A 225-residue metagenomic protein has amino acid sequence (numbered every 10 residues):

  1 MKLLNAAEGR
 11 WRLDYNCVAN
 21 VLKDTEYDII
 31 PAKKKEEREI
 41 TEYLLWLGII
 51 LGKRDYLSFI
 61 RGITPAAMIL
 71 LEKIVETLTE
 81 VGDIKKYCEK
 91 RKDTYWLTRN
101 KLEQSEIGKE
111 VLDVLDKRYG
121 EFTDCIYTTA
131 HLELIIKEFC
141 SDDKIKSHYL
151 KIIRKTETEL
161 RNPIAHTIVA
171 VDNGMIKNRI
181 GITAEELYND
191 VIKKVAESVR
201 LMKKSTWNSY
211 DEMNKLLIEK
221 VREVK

Functional and structural regions predicted by a protein language model:
M1-Y56: Charged alpha-helical initiation segments
D14-N16, T25-E26, E106-E110, V114 (+4 more regions): Charged, helix-rich terminal subdomains or tails
K33-T129: Amphipathic alpha-helical interface elements
L78, D124-C125, T129-F139, E159-L160: Regulatory/sensor and coupling segments of signal-transduction and defense proteins
K137-E212: Charge-enriched, short contiguous segments at helix-coil
D211-E223: Conserved non-transmembrane functional hotspots
